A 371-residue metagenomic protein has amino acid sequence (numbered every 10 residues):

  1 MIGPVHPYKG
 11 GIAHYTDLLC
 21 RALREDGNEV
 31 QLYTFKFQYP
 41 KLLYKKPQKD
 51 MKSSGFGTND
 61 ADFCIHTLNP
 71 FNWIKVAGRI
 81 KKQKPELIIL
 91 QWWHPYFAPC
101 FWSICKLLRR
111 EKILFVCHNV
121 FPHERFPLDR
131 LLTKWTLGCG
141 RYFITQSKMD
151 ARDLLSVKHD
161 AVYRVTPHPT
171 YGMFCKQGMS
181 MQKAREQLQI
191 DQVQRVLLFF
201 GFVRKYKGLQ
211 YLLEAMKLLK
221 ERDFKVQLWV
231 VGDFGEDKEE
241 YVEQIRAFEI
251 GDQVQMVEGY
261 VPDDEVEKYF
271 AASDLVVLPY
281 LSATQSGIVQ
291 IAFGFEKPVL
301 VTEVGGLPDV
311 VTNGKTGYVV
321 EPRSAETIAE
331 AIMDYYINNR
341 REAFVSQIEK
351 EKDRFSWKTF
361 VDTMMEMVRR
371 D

Functional and structural regions predicted by a protein language model:
G3-K9, C20-K82, D150, L155 (+2 more regions): N-terminal strand-loop element at the rim of the active site of nucleotide-sugar-dependent glycosyltransferases
K36-Y39, F200, Q227-E240, G259: Glycosyltransferase donor-sugar binding loop
G138-M181: Donor nucleotide-sugar binding/catalytic pocket of nucleotide-sugar-dependent glycosyltransferases
D191-K207, L213-M216, W229: Conserved donor-binding/catalytic core segment of Leloir-type glycosyltransferases
Y241-D264: Nucleotide-activated donor-binding/catalytic signature segment of Leloir-type glycosyltransferases, i.e., the conserved
K268-S286, K297: Acidic donor-binding loop of glycosyltransferase active sites
P298-V301, V311: Short hydrophobic beta-strand element within catalytic cores of glycosyltransferases and related nucleotide-activated
N313-G314, Y318-A325, I332-N339: Conserved acidic donor-binding segment of nucleotide-sugar-dependent glycosyltransferases
